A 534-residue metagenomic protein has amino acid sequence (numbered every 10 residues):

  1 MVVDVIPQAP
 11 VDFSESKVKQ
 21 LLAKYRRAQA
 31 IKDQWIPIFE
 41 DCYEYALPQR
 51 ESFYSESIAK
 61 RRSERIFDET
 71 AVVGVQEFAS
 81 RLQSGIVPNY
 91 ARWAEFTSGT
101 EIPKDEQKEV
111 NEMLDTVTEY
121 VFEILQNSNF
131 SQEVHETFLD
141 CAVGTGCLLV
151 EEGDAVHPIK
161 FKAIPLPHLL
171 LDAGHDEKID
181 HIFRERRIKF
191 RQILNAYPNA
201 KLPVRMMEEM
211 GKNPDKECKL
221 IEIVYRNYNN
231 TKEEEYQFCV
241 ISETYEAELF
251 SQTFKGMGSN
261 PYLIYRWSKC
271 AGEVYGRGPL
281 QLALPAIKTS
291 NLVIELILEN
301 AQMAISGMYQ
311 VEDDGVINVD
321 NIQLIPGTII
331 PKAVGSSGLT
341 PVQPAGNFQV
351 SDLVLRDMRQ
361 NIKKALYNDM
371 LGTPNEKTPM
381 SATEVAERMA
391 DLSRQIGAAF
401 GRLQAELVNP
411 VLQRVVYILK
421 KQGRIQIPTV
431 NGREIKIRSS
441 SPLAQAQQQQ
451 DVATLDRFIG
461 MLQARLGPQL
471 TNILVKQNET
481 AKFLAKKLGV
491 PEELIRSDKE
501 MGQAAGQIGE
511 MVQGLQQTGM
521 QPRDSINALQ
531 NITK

Functional and structural regions predicted by a protein language model:
M1-E209: Extended, helix-rich architectural segments
M1-L47, E51-E56, M308-K534: C-terminal anchoring/interaction modules
P7, A94-N111, E119-Q126, Y265-P285 (+3 more regions): Charged, low-complexity surface segments at secondary-structure and domain boundaries
S14, E151-L324: Structured, contiguous alpha/beta core segments that scaffold functional sites
D68-S80, N89-E95, K104-Q107, S242-S251 (+2 more regions): Short, mixed-charge, low-aromatic patches
V73-S84, L284-V293, E299, G460 (+1 more regions): Short, hydrophobic/amphipathic alpha-helical patches that form generic packing surfaces within helical domains
F78-Q83, F130-C141, L220, Y262 (+6 more regions): Generic hydrophobic, helix-prone segments enriched in Leu/Val/Ile
E106-G153, Y275-Q310, Q343-E376, V385-L419: Long, contiguous amphipathic alpha-helices that act as assembly "spine/axial" helices in icosahedral shell and virion
